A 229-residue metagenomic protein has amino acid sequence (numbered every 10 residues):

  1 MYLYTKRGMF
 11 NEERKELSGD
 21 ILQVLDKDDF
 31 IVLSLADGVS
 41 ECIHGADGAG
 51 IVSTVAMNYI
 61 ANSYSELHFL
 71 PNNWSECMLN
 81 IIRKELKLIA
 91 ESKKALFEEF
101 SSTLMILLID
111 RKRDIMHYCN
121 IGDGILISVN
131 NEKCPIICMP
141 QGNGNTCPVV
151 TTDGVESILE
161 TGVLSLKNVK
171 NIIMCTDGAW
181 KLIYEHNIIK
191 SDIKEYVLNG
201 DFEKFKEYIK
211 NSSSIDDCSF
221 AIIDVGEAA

Functional and structural regions predicted by a protein language model:
M1-A229: PP2C/PPM-type serine/threonine phosphatase catalytic domain
